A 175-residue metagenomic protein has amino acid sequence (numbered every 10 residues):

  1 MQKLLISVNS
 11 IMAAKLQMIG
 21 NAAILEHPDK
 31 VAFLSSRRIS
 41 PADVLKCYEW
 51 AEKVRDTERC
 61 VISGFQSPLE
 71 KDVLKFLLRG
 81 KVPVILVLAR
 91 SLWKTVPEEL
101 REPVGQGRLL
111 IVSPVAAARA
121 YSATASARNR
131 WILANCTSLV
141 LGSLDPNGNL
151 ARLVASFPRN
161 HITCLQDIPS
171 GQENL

Functional and structural regions predicted by a protein language model:
Q2-L175: Glycine-biased, small-residue-rich flexible motifs in mid-sequence functional cores and linkers
